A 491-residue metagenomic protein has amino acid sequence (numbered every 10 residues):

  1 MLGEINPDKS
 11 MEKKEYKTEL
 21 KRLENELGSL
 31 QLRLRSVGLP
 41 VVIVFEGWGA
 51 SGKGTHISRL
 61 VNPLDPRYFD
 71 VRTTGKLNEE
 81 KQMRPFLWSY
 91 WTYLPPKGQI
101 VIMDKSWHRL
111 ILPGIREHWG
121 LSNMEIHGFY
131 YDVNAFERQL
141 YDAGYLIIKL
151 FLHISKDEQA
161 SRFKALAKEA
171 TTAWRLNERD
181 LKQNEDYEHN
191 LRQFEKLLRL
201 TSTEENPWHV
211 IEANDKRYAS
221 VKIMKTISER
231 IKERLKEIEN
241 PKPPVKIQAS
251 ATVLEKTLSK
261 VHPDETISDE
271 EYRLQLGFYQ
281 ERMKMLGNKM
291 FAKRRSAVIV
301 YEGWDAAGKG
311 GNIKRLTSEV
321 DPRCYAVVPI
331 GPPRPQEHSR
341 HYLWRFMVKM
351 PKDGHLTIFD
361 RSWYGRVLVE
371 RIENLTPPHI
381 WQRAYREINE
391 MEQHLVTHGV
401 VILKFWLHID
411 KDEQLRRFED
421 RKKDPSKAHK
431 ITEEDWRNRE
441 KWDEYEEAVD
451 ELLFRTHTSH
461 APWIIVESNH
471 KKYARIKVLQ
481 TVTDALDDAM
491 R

Functional and structural regions predicted by a protein language model:
M1-R491: Glycine-rich phosphate-binding loop of ATP-dependent small-molecule kinases
